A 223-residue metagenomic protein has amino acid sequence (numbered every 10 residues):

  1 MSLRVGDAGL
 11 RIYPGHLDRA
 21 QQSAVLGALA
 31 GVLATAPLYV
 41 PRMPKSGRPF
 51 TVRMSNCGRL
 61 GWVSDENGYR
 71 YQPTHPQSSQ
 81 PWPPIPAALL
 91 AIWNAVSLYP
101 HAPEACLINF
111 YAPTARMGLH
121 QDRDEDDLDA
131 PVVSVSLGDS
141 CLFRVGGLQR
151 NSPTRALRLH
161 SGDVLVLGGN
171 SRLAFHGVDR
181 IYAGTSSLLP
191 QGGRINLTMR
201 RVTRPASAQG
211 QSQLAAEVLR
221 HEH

Functional and structural regions predicted by a protein language model:
M1-H223: Non-heme Fe(II) oxygenase metal-center motifs and adjacent flexible, charged/small-residue loops
